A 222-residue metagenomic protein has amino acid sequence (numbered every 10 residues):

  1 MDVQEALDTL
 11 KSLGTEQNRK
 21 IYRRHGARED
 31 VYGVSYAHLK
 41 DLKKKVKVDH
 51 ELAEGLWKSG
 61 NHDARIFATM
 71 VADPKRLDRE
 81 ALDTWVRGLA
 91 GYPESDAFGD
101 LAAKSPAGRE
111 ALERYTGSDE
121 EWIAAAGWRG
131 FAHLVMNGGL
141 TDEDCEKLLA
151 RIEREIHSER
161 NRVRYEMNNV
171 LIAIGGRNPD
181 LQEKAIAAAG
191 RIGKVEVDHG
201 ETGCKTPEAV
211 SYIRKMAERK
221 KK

Functional and structural regions predicted by a protein language model:
M1-K222: Alpha-helical scaffold domains
